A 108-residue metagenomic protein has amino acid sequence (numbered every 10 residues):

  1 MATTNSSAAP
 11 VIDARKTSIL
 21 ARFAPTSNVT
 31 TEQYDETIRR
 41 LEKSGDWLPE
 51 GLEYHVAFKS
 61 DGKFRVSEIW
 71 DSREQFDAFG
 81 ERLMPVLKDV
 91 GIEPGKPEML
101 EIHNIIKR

Functional and structural regions predicted by a protein language model:
M1-S67, D71-P85, E93-R108: Short S/T/G/P-rich N-terminal loop/turn motif that feeds into the first structured element of a domain
